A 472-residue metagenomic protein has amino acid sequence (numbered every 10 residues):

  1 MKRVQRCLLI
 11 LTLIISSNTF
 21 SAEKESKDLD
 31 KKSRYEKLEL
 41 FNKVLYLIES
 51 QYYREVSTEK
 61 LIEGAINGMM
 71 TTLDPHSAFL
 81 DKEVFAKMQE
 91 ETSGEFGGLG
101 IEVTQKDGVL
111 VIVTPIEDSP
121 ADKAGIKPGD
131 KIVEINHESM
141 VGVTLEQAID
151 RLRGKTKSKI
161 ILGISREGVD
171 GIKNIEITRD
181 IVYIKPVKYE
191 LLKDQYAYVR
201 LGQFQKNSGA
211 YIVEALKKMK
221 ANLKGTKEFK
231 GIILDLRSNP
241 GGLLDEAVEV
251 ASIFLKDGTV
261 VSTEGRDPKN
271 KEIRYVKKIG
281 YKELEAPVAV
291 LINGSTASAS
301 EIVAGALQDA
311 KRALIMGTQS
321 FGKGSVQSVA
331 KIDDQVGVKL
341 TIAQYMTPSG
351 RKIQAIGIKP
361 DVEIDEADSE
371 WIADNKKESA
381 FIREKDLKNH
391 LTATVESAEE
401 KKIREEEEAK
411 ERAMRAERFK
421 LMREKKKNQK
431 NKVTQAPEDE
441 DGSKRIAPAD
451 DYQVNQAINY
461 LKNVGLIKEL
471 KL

Functional and structural regions predicted by a protein language model:
K2-I232, S238-P240, E408, R412-L472: Flexible, low-complexity junctional segments that flank or bridge functional domains
E23-K24, K188-I233, R237-L472: C-terminal "post-core" interaction segments
